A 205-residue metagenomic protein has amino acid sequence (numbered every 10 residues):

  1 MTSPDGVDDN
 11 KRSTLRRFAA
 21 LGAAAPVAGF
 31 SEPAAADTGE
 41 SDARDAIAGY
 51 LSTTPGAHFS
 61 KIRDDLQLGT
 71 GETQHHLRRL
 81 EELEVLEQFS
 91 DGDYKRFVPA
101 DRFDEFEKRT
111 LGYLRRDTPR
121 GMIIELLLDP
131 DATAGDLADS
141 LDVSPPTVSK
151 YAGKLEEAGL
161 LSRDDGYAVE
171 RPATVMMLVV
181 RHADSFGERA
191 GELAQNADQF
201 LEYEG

Functional and structural regions predicted by a protein language model:
M1-E40, A46-G49, R79, K154-E157 (+1 more regions): Long, low-complexity, charge-rich intrinsically disordered regions
L15-D45, D93-R120, T147: Short alpha-helical segments that sit at the start of domains
I47, H58-D104: Acidic (E/D-rich), amphipathic helical modules within compact regulatory domains
S52-H58, D129-T133: Short capping segments at the starts of secondary-structure elements
G56, I62-D64, D136-A138, L155: A short alpha-helical element within helix-turn-helix/winged-helix DNA-binding domains across DNA-binding proteins
L68-R79, D142-E157: Short amphipathic alpha-helical interaction segments
R109-P146, R181-G205: Amphipathic alpha-helical dimerization/coiled-coil segments that flank or bridge DNA-binding/regulatory modules
